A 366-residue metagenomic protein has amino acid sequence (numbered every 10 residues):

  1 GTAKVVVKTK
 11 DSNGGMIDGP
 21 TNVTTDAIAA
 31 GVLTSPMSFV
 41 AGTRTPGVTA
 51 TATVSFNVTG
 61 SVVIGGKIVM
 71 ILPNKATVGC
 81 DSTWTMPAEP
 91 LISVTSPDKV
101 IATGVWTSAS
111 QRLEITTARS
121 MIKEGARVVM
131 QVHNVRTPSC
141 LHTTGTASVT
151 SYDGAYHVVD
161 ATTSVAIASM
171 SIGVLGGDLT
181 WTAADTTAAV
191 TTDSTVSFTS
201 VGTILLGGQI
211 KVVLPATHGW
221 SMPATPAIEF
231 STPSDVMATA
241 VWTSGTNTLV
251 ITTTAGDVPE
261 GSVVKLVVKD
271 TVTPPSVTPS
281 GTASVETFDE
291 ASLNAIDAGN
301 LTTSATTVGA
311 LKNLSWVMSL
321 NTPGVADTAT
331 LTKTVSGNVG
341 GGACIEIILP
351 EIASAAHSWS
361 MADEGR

Functional and structural regions predicted by a protein language model:
G1-R366: Ser/Thr/Pro/Gly-rich, low-complexity intrinsically disordered stalk/linker tracts of secreted and surface-exposed
